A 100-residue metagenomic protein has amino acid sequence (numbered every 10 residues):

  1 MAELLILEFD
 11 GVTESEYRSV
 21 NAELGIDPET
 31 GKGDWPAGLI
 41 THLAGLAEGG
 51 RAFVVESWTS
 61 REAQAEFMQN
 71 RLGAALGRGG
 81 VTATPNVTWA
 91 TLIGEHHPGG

Functional and structural regions predicted by a protein language model:
M1-N70, G80-G100: Short S/T/G/P-rich N-terminal loop/turn motif that feeds into the first structured element of a domain
A75-G79: Short arginine-rich
